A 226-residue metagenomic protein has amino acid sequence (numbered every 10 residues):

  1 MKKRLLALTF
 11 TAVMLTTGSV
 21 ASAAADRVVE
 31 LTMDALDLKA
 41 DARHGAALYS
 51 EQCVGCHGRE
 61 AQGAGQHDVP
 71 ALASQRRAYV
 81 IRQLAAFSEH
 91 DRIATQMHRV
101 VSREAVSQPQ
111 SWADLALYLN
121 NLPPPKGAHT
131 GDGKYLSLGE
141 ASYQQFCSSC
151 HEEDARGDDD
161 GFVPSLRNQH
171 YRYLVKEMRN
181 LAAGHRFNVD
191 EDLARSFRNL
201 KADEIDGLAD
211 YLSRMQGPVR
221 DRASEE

Functional and structural regions predicted by a protein language model:
M1-K39, A85, R214-E226: N-terminal export/targeting leaders of redox proteins
A23-L48, A64-D68, L117-S142, D221 (+1 more regions): Electrostatic cytochrome c docking/interface patches
A35, A46, G58, Q62-R92 (+7 more regions): Gly/Gly-Pro-rich "capping" loops immediately C-terminal to redox-active cysteine motifs in periplasmic/lumenal
G45, C53-R59, L115, Q144-D154 (+2 more regions): The canonical Cys-X-X-Cys-His
G65-A71, F87-L122, G127-G133, D160-S165 (+2 more regions): Axial heme c-ligation environment in periplasmic c-type cytochrome domains
